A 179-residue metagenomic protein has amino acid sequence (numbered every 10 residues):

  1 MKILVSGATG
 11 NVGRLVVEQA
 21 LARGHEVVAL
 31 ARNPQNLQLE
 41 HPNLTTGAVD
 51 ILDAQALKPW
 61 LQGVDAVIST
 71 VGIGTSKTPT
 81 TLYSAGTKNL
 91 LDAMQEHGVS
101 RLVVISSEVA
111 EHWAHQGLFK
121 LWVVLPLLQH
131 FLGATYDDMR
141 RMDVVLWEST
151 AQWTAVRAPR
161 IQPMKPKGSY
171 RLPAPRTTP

Functional and structural regions predicted by a protein language model:
I3-R23: N-terminal Rossmann NAD(P)H-binding glycine-rich loop of SDR-like oxidoreductase domains
L4, Q35-N89, A93-E96: NAD(P)H-binding glycine-rich loop region in Rossmannoid oxidoreductase-like domains and their noncatalytic homologs
S6, L30, T70-V71, L102-E108 (+1 more regions): SDR active-site strand-loop-helix element
R23-V27, A151-Q152: A generic structural motif
E26, P34, T78, K88-A134 (+2 more regions): Conserved Rossmann-fold NAD(P)-dependent oxidoreductase catalytic core, especially the SDR/UDP-sugar
L52, A110, I161-P163: Conserved sequence/active-site signature of Rossmann-fold short-chain dehydrogenase/reductase
D143-M164: Conserved beta-loop-beta element that borders a ligand/cofactor-binding pocket
K165-Y170: Glycine/proline-rich active-site loop of Rossmann-fold NAD(P)-dependent oxidoreductases
